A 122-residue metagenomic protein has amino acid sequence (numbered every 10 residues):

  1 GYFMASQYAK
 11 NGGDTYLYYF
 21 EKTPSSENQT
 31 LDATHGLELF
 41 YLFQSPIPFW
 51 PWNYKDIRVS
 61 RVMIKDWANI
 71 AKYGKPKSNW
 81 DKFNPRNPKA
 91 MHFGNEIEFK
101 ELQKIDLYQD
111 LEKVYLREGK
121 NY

Functional and structural regions predicted by a protein language model:
G1-Y122: C-terminal helix-and-tail extensions that cap enzymatic domains
